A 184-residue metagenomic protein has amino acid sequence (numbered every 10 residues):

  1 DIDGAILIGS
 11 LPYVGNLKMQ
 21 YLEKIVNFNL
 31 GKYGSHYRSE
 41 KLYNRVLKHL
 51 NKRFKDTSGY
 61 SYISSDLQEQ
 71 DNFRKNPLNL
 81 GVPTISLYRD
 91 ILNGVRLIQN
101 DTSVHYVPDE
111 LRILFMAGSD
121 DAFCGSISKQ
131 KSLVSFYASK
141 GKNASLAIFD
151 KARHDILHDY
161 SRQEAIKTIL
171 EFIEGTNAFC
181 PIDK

Functional and structural regions predicted by a protein language model:
D1-L78: Alpha/beta-hydrolase-fold enzymes
L22, Q130-L133, R162, I166: Amphipathic alpha-helical segments in well-structured domains
N79, P83-H105: Active-site nucleophile elbow and catalytic-triad environment of alpha/beta-hydrolase enzymes
V107-I113, K140-K142: Short, proline-enriched alpha-helix->beta-strand connector loops that line the catalytic pocket of alpha/beta-hydrolase
F115-A117: Short beta-strand/loop motif that positions the catalytic acidic residue of the alpha/beta-hydrolase fold
S119-D121, A152-R153: Acidic beta-to-alpha connecting loop that harbors the catalytic carboxylate
A122-S132: Conserved alpha/beta-hydrolase "acid-adjacent" motif
A138-K184: Catalytic active-site module of serine/aspartate enzymes centered on a nucleophile-bearing elbow/loop
